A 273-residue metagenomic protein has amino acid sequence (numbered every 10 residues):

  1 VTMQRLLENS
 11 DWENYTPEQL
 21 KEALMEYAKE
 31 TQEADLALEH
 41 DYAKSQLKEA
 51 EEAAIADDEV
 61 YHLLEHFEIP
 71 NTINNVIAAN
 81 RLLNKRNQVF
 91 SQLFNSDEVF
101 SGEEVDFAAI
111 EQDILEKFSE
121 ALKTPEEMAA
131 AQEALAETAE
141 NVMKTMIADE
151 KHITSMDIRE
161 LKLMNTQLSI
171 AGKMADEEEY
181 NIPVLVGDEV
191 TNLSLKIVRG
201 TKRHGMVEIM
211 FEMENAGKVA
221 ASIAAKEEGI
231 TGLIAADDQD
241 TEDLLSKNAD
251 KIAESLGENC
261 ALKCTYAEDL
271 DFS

Functional and structural regions predicted by a protein language model:
V1-S273: Extended non-catalytic alpha-helical interaction modules
